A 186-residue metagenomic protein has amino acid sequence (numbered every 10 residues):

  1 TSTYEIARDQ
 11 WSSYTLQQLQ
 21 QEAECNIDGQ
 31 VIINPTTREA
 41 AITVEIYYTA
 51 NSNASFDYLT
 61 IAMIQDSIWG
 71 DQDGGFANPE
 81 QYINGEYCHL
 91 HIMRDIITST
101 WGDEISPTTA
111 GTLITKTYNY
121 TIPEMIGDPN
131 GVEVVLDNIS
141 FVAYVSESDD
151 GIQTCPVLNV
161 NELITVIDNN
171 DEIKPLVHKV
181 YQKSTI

Functional and structural regions predicted by a protein language model:
T1-T165: Short, conserved sequence motifs used for protein processing/export or organelle targeting and for catalysis
C25, V160-T185: Residue-level detector of functionally pivotal "anchor" positions at catalytic/ligand-binding pockets or at interdomain
T37-A41, Y181-I186: Short coil/turn motif common to extracellular beta-sandwich-like domains
